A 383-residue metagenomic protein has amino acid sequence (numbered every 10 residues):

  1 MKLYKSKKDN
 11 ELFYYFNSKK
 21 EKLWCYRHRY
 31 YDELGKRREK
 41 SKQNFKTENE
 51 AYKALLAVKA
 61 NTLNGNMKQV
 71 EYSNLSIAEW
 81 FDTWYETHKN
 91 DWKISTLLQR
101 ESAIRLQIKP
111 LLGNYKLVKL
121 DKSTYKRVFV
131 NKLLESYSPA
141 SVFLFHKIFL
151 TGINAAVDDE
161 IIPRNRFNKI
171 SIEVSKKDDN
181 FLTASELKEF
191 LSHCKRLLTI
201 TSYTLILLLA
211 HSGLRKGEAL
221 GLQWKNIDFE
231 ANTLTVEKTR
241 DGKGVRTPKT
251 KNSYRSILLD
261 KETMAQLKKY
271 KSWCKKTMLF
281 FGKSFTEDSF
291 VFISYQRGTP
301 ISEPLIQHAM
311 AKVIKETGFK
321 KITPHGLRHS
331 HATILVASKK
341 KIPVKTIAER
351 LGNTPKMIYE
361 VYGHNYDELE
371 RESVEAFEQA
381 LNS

Functional and structural regions predicted by a protein language model:
K19, S73, D82-R166, K176 (+3 more regions): N-terminal core-binding DNA-recognition domain of tyrosine site-specific recombinases/integrases
K19-S123, K275-F285: N-terminal DNA-binding module of tyrosine recombinases/phage integrases
E135, F143-F145, D158, I162-R164 (+6 more regions): Basic, Lys/Arg- and aromatic-enriched nucleic-acid-binding interface segment
P139, S192-S202, S212, I257 (+3 more regions): Short, basic (Lys/Arg/His-rich) helix/loop patches that form interaction surfaces in the mid-to-C-terminal regions
V174, F181, R240, L351-A376: Catalytic-site neighborhood detector that most strongly recognizes the C-terminal catalytic loop/helix of tyrosine
E186, G221-K276, K283: Conserved tyrosine-mediated DNA breakage-rejoining catalytic core shared by Y-recombinases
E189-H193, V245-P248, E360-S383: DNA/chromatin major-groove-contacting recognition/catalytic segments
N226-T233, K341-V361: Short, polar N-cap/turn motifs at the start of nucleic acid-interacting alpha helices
